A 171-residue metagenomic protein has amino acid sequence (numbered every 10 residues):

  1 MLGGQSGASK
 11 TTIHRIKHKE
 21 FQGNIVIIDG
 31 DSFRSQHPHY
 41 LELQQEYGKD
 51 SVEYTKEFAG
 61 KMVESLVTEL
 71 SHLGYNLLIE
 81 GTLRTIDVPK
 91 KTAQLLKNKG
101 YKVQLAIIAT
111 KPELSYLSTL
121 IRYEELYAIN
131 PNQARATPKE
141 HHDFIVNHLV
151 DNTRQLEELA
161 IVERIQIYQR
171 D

Functional and structural regions predicted by a protein language model:
Q5-S6: The conserved Walker
S9-K10: Conserved glycine(s) of the Walker
I13-H14: Post-Walker A alpha-helix
Q22-K99: Conserved nucleotide-sensing/catalytic segment adjacent to the nucleotide-binding pocket in NTP-handling enzymes
L77-T82, Q104-A106, E140: Short catalytic-loop micro-motif centered on adjacent basic/acidic residues
K97-T119: Conserved phosphate-donor/acceptor-positioning beta-strand/loop module used by diverse small-molecule
L117-D171: Conserved GTP-binding G-domain of TRAFAC-class P-loop NTPases and closely related GTPase folds
